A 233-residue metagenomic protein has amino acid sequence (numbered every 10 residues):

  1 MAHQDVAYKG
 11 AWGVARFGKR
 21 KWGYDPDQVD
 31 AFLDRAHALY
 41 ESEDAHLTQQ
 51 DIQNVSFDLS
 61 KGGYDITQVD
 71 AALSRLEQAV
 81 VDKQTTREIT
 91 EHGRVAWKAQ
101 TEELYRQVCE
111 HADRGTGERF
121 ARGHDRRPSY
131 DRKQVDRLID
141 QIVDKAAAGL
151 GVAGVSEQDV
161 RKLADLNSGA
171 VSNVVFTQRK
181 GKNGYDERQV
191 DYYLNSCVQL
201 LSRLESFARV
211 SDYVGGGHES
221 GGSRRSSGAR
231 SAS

Functional and structural regions predicted by a protein language model:
M1-S233: Acidic, negatively charged sequence signal that fires either on conserved catalytic/metal-binding carboxylates
